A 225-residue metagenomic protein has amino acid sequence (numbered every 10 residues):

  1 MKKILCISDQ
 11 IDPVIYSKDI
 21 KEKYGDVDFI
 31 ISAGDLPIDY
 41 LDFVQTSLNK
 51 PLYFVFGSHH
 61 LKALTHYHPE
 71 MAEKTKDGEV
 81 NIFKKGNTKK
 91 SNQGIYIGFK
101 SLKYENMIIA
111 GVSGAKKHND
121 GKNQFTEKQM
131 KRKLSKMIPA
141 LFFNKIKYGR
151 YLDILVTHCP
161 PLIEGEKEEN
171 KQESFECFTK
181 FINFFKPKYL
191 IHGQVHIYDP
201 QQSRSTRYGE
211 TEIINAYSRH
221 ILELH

Functional and structural regions predicted by a protein language model:
M1, K18, S101-E105, F181-F185 (+1 more regions): Binuclear metal-dependent phosphoesterase catalytic core
M1-S47, F143-Y151: N-terminal active-site segment of His-dependent metallophosphoesterases
C6-I15, V55-L61, Y67-E173: Conserved catalytic scaffold of divalent metal-dependent phosphoesterases
C6-S8, F29-D35, Y53-H59, I97 (+4 more regions): Active-site neighborhood of phospho(di)ester-bond hydrolases with catalytic His/Asp-centered motifs
I11-I15, L36-D42, S58-T65, K117-G121 (+3 more regions): Active-site environment of divalent metal-dependent phosphoester hydrolases
I15-K21, D39-D42, Y96-I97, P139-F143 (+2 more regions): A generic local structural motif
S47-N49, N92, Y208-G209: Short, structured coil segments at secondary-structure junctions
L48-S58, F175-F178: A short, gly/pro- and small-residue-rich
